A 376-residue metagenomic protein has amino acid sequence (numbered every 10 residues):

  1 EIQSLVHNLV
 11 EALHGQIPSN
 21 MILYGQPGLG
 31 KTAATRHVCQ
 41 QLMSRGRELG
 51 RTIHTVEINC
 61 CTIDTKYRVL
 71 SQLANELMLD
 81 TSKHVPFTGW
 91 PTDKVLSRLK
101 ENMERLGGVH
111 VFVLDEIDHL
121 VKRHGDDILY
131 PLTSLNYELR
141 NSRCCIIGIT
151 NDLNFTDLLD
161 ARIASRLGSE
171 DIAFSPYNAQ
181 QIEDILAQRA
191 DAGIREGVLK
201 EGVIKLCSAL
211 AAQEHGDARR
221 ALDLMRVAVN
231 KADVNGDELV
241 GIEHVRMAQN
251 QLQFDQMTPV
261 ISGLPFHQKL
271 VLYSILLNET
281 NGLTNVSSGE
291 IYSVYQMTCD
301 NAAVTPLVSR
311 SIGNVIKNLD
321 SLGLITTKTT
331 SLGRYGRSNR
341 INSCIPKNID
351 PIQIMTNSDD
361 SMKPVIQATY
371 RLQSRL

Functional and structural regions predicted by a protein language model:
E1-Q26: Walker A/P-loop-proximal flanking segment of P-loop NTPase domains
G15-P18, T35, T52-H54, C61-A187 (+5 more regions): Mid-core helix/loop region of P-loop NTP-binding domains shared across ATPases and GTPases
Q26-I53: P-loop NTPase Walker A phosphate-binding motif
G168-E170, Q249-V260: Short, Lys/Arg-enriched N-terminal segment that forms or immediately precedes the first helix of a structured domain
A212-A218, R226-L239, E279-N281, C299-N301 (+1 more regions): AAA+ ATPase "lid" subdomain C-terminal helix
K231-F254: Conserved C-terminal helix/linker of AAA+ ATPases
F254-N285: Short alpha-helical segments that sit at the start of domains
N278-L376: Terminal-proximal interaction/regulatory segments of ATP-powered molecular machines
